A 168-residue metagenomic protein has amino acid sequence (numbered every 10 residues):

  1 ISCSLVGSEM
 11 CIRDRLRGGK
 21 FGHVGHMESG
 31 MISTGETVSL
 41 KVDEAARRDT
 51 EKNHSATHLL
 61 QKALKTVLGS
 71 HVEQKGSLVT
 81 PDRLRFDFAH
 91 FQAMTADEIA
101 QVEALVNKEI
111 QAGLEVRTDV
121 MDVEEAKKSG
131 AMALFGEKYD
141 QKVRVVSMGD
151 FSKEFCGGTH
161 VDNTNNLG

Functional and structural regions predicted by a protein language model:
S2-S4, S8-G168: A glycine- and charged-residue-rich anion-binding loop/surface
